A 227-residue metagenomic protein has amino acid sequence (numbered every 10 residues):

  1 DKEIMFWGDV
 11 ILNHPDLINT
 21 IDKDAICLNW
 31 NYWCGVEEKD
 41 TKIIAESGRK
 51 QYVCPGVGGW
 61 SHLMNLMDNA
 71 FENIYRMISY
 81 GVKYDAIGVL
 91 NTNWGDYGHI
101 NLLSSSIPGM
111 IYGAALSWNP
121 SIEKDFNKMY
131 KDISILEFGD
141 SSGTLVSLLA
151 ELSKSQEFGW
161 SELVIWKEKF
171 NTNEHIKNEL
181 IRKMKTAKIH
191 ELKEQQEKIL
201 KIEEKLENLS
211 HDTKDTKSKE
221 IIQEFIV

Functional and structural regions predicted by a protein language model:
D1-V227: Substrate-binding groove of N-acetylhexosamine-processing glycoside hydrolases
